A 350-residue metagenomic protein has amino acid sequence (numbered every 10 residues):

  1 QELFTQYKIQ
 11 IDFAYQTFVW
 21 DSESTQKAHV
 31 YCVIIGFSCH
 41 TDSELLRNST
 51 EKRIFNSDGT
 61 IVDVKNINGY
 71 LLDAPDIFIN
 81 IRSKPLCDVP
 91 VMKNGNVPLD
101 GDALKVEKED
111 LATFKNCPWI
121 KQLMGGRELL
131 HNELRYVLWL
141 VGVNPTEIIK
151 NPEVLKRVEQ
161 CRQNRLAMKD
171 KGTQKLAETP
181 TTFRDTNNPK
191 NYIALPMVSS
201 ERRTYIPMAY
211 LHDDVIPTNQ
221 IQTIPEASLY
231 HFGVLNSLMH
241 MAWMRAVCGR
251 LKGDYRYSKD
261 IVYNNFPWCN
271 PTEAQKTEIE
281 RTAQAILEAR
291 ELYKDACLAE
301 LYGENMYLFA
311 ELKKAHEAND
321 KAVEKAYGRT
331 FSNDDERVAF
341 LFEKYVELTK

Functional and structural regions predicted by a protein language model:
Q1-N116, H131-R135, P145-I149, H212-I221 (+2 more regions): Signature of N6-adenine DNA methyltransferases within the class I
I9-Q10, E153-C161, N265-K350: Non-catalytic DNA-recognition/assembly elements of restriction-modification systems
Q16, S199-V215, G233, A242-G253: Short, ligand-facing micro-motifs at secondary-structure edges
T17-E23, T179-F183, L251-G253: Short, solvent-exposed loop/turn elements at beta->coil junctions and helix N-caps that rim active or binding pockets
I34-G36, L123, V137, A194 (+3 more regions): Structured core elements
P75-N219, D334-K350: Segments forming glycine/polar-rich beta-alpha architectures that bind adenosine-containing cofactors
T179, C248-G253, N305-E311: Active-site-adjacent structural elements in folded domains
Q222-N264, T272-A289: Basic, amphipathic alpha-helical recognition segments used for DNA target recognition
